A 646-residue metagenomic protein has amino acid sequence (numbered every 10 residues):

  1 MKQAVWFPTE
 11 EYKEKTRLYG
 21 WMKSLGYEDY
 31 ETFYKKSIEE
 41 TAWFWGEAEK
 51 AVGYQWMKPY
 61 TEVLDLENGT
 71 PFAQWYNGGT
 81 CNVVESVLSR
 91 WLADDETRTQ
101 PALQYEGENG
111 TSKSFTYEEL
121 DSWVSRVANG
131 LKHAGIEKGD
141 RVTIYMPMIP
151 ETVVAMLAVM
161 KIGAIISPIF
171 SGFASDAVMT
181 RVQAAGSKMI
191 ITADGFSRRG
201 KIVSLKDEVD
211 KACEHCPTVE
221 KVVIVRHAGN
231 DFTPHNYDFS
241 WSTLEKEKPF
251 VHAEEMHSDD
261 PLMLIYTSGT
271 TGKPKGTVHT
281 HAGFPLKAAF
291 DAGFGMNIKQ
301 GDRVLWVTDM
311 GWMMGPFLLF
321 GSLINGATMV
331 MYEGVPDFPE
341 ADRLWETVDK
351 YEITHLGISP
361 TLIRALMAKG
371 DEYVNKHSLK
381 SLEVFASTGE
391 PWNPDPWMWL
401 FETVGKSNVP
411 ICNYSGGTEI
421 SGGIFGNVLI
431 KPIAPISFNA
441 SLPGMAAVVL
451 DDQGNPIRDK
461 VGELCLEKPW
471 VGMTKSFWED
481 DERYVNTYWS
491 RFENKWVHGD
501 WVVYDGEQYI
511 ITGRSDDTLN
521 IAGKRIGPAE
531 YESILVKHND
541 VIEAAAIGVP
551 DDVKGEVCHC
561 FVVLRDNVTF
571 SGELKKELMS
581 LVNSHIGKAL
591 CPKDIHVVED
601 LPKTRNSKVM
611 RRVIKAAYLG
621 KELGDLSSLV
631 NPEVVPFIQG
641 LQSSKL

Functional and structural regions predicted by a protein language model:
F33-K36, V84-E85, T99, L103-L157 (+4 more regions): Conserved AMP-binding/adenylate-forming core of the ANL superfamily
T99-P101, V223-I224, T233-Y266, K273 (+3 more regions): Conserved pre-ATP/AMP-binding loop-to-beta segment of ANL
K161-S242, S359: Structural core segment of the AMP-binding/adenylate-forming
I169-G195, V209, D349, L356 (+7 more regions): AMP-binding/adenylate-forming catalytic core of the ANL superfamily
M189-E208, G229, E333-D337, I353-W399 (+2 more regions): Adenylate-forming
K221-R226, V553, S584-V609, K621-K645: AMP-binding/adenylate-forming catalytic domain of the ANL superfamily
P285-R303, M313-H355, K369: Conserved AMP-binding/adenylation subdomain of ANL enzymes
F294, Y332, V384-F385, W392-Y509 (+2 more regions): Conserved AMP-binding/adenylate-forming
